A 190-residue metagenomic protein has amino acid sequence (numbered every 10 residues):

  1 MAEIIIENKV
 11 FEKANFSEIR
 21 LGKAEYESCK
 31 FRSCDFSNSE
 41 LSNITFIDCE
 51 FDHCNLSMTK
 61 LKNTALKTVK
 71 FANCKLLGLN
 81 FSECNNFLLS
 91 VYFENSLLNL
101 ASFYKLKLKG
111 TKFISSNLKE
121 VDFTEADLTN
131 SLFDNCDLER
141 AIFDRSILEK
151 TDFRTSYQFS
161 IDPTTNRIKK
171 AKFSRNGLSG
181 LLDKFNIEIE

Functional and structural regions predicted by a protein language model:
M1-E190: Tandem repeat scaffolds
